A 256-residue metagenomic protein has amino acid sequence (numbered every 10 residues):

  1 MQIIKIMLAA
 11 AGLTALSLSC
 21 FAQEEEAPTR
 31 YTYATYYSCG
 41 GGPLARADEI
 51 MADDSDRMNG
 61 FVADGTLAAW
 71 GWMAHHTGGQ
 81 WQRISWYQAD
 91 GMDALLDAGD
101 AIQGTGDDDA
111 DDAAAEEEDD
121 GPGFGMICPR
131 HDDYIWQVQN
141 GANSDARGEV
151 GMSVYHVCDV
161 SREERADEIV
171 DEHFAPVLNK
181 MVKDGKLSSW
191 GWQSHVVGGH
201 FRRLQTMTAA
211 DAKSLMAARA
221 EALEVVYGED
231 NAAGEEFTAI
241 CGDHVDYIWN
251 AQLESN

Functional and structural regions predicted by a protein language model:
M1-I6: Positively charged n-region of N-terminal signal peptides that target proteins for export
M7-S17: Bacterial N-terminal signal peptides
A22-N256: Short S/T/G/P-rich N-terminal loop/turn motif that feeds into the first structured element of a domain
